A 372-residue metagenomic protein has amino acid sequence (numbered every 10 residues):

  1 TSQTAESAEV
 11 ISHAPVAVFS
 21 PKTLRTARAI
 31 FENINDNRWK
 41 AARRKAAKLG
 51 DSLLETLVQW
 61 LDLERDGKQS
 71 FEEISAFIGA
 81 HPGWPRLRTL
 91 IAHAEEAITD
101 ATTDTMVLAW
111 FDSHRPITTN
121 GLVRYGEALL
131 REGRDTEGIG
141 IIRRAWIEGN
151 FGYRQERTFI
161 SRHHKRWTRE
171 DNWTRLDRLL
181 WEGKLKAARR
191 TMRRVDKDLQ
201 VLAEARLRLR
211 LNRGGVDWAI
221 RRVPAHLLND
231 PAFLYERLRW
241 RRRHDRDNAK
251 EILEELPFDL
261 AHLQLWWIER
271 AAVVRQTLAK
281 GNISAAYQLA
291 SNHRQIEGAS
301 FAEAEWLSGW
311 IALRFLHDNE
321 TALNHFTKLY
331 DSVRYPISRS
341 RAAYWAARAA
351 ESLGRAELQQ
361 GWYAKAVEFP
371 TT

Functional and structural regions predicted by a protein language model:
T1-T23: Compositionally biased, proline/threonine/alanine/serine-rich low-complexity intrinsically disordered stretches
S12-F19, R43-L53, L63-G67, S75-R86 (+12 more regions): Solenoid-like repeat scaffolds
L24-A41, T174-L179, E236, W240-R243 (+1 more regions): Alpha-helical segment of the N-proximal tetratricopeptide repeat
T26, L54-E55, Q59, I74 (+8 more regions): TPR repeat positional signature
N33, I98, L129, L179 (+5 more regions): Residue at a conserved register position within TPR or TPR-like alpha-solenoid repeats
W39, F71, D104, D135 (+6 more regions): TPR-repeat structural position
L122, E127, R131, N172 (+1 more regions): Repeat-solenoid scaffold signature
